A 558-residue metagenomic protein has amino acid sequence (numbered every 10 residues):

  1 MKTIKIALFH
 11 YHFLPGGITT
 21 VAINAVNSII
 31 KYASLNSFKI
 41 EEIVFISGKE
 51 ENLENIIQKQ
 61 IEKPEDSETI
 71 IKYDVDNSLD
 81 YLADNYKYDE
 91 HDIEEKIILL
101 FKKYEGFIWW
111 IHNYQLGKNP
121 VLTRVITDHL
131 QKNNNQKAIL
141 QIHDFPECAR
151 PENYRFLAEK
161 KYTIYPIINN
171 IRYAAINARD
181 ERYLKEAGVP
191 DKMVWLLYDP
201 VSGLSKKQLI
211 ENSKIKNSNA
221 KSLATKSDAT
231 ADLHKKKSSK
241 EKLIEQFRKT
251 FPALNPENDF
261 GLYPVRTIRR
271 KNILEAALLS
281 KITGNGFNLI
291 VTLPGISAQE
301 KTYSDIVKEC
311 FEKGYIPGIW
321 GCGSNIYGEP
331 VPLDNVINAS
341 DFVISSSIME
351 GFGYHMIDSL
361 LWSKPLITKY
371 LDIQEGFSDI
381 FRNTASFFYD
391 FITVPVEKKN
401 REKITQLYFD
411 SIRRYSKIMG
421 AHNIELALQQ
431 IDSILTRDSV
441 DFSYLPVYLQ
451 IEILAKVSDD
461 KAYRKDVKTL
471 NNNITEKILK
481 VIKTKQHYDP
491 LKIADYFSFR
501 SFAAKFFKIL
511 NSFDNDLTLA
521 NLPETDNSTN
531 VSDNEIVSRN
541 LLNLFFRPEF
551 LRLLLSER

Functional and structural regions predicted by a protein language model:
M1-K59, L130-Q136, R500-F507, N511 (+1 more regions): N-terminal subdomain of nucleotide-sugar transferases
A7, E211-K216, K221, D232 (+5 more regions): Conserved donor-binding/catalytic core segment of Leloir-type glycosyltransferases
L14-P15, K31-D89, I97, L116 (+1 more regions): N-terminal strand-loop element at the rim of the active site of nucleotide-sugar-dependent glycosyltransferases
Y88, I97-L122, K137-Q141: Short N-terminal targeting/anchoring amphipathic segment
R155-M193, V201-Q208, S512: A short, active-site helix/loop in glycosyltransferases that binds the activated sugar's phosphate group
Y303-V336, F381-T393: Nucleotide-activated donor-binding/catalytic signature segment of Leloir-type glycosyltransferases, i.e., the conserved
I348: Aromatic "clamp/platform" in nucleotide-sugar-dependent glycosyltransferases that forms part of the donor/acceptor
S386-R558: C-terminal amphipathic helix plus adjacent low-complexity, charged tail appended to glycosyltransferase catalytic
